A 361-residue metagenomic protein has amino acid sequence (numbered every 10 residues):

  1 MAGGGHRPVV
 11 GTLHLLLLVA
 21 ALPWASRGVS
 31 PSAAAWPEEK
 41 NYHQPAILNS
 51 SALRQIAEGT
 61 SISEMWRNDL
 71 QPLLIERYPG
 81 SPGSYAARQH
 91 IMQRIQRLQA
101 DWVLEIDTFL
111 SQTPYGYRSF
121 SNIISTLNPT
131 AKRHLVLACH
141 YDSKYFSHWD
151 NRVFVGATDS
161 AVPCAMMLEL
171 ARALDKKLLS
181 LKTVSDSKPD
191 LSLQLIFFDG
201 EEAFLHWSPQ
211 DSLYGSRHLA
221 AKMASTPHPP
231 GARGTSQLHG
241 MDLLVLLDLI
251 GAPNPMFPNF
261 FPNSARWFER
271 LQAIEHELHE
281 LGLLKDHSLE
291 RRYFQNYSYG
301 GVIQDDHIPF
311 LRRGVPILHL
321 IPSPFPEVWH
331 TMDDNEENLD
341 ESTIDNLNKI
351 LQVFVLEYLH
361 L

Functional and structural regions predicted by a protein language model:
M1-L361: Secretory-pathway/membrane protein signature
